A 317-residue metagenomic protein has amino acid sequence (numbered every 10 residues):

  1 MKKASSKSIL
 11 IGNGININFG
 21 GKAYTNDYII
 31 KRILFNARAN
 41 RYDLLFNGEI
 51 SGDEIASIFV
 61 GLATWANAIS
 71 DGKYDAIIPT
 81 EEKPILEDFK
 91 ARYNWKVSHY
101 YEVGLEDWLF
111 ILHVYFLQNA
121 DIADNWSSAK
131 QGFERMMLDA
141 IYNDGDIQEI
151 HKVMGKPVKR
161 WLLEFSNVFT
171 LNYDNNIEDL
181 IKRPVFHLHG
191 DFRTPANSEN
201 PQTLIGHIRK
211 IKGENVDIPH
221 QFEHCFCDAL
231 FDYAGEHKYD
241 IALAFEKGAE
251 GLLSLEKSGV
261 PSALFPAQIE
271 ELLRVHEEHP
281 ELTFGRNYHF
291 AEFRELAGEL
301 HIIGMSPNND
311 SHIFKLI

Functional and structural regions predicted by a protein language model:
M1-K22, Y28-N36, N40-D53, L273-I317: SIR2/sirtuin-family catalytic core signature
D27-I29, I33, P201-G206: Generic alpha-helical propensity signal that fires on short helical segments and nearby coil/disordered stretches
F46-A267: Extended, H/D-rich, highly charged conserved domains that either
Q268-L272: Mixed-charge, low-complexity intrinsically disordered segments
